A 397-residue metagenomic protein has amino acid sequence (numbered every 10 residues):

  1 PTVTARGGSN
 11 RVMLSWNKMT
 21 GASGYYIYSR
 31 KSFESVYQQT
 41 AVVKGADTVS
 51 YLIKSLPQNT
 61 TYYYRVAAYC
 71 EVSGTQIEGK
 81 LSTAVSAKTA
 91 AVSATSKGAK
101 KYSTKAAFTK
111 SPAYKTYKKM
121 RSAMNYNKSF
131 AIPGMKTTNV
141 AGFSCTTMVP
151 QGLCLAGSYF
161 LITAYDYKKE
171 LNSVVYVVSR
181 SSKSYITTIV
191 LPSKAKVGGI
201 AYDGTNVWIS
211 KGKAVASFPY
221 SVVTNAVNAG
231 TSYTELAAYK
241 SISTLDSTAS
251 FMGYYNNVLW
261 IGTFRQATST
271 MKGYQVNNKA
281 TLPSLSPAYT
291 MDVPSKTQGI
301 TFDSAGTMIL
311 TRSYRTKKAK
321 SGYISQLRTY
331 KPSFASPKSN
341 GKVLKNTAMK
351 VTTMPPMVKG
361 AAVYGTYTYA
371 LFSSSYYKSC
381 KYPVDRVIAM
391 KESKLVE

Functional and structural regions predicted by a protein language model:
N10-A22: Conserved aromatic anchor
G21-A41: Extracellular low-complexity, O-glycosylation-prone stalks/linkers
I53-G74: Beta-strand-rich modules
E71-S93: Extracellular fibronectin type III
A91-V140, K391-E397: Sequence/structural signature of beta-propeller modules and their immediately flanking N-terminal secretory/stalk
M135-L171: Beta-strand-rich domains and repeat architectures in extracellular enzymes and scaffolds, especially beta-propellers
C145-G152, K194-A201, S243-Y254, V293-F302 (+1 more regions): Repeated scaffold domains used in trafficking and secretory/extracellular systems, primarily beta-propellers
D292-K338: Loop/turn-rich, solvent-exposed surfaces of beta-rich toroidal or solenoidal domains
